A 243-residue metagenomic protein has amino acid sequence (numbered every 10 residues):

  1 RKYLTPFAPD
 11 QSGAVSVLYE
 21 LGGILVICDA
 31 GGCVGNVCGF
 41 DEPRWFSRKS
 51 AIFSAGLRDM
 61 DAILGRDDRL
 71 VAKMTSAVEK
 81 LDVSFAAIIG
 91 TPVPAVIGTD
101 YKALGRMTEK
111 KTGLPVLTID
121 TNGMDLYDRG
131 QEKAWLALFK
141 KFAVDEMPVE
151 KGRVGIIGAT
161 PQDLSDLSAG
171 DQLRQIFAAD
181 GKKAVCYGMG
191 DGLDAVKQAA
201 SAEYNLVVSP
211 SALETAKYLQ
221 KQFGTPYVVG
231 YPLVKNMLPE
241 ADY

Functional and structural regions predicted by a protein language model:
R1-Y243: An N-terminal assembly and electron-transfer interface module characteristic of large anaerobic redox and radical
